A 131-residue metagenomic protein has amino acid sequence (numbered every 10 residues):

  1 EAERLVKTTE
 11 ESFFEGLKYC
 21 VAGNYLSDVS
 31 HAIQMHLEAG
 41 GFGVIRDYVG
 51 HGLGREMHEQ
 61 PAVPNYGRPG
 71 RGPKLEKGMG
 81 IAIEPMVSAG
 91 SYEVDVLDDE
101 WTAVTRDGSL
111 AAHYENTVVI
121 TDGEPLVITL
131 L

Functional and structural regions predicted by a protein language model:
E1-L131: Active-site neighborhoods and metal-handling regions in enzymes and metal-associated proteins
